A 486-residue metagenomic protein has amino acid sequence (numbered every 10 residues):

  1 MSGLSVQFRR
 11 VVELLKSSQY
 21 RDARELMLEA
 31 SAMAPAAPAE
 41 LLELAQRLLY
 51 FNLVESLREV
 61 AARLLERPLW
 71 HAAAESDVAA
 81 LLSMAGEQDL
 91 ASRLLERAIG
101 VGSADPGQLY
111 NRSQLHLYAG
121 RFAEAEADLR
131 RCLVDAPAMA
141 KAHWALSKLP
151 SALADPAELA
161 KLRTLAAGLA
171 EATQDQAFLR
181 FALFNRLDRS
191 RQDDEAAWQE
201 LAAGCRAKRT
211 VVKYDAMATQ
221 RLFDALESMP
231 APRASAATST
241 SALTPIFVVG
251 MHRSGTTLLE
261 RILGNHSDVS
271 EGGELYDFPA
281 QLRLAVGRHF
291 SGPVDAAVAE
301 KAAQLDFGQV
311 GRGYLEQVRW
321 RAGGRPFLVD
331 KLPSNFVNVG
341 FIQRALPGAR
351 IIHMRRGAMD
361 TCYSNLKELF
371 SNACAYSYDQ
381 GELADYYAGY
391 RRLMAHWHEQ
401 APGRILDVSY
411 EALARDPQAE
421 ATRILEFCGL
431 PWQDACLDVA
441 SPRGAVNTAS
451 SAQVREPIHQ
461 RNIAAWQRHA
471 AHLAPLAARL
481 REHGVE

Functional and structural regions predicted by a protein language model:
L14, L48, L82, H116 (+2 more regions): Residue at a conserved register position within TPR or TPR-like alpha-solenoid repeats
S17, F51, A85, A119 (+2 more regions): Structural motif corresponding to the intra-repeat A-B loop/turn of tetratricopeptide repeats
H143-P150, L159-A170, R180-T240, A297-A299 (+4 more regions): PAPS-dependent sulfotransferases, especially Golgi type II membrane carbohydrate sulfotransferases
S239-R344: Phosphate-binding active sites in nucleotide-utilizing proteins
I342, L346-S364: Conserved phosphate-donor/acceptor-positioning beta-strand/loop module used by diverse small-molecule
